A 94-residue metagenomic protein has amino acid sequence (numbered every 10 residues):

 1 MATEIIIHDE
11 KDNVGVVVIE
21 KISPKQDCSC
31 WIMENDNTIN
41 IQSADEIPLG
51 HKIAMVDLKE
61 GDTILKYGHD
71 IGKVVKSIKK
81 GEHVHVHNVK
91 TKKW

Functional and structural regions predicted by a protein language model:
A2-W94: N-terminal small-residue-enriched
